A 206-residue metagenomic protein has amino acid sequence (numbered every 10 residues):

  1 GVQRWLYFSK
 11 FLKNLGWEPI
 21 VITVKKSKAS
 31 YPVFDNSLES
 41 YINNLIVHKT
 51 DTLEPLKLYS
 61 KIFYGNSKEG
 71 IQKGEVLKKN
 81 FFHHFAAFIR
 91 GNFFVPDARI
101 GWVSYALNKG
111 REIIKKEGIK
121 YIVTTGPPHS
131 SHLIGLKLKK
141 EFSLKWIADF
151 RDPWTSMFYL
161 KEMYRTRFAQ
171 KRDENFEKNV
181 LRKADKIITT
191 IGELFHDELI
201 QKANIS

Functional and structural regions predicted by a protein language model:
G1-L56, K186, G192, H196: N-terminal subdomain of nucleotide-sugar transferases
F8, S130-L133, K137-E141, W154-T155 (+1 more regions): Membrane-proximal helix-turn-helix segments that form the acceptor-binding/catalytic region of lipid-linked
L15, E117, L138-F142: Helix C-cap/helix->beta junction micro-motif
G65-Y121, T166-E174: Conserved nucleotide-sugar donor-binding subdomain of glycosyltransferases
G91-L107, I122-F142, A148-S156: An aromatic- and histidine-rich active-site surface loop
E117, F158-M163: Short acidic, glycine/proline-rich loop/turn micro-motifs
N179-S206: A short, active-site helix/loop in glycosyltransferases that binds the activated sugar's phosphate group
